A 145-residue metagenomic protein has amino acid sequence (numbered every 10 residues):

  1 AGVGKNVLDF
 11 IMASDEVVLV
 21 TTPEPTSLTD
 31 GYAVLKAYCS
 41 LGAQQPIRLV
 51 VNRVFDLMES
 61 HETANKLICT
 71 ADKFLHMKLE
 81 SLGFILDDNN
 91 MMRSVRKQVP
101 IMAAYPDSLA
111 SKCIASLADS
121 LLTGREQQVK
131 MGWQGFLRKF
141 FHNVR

Functional and structural regions predicted by a protein language model:
A1, S14-D30, L57-S60: Conserved Switch II/interswitch segment of TRAFAC-class P-loop GTPases
A1-V7, I11: Switch II (G3) loop of P-loop NTPases
T22, I47-E62, F84-M91, P106: G-domain G4 guanine-recognition motif of GTPases
L28-I47: Conserved C-terminal guanine-recognition region of P-loop GTPase G domains, centered on the G4
G42-A43, D72-K78: Short helix-capping segments at alpha-helix termini
L75-P100, C113-I114: Beta-strand-loop-alpha "switch" segments that mediate conformational coupling across diverse proteins
P100-R145: NTP-binding/hydrolysis catalytic cores, primarily Walker-type P-loop NTPases
